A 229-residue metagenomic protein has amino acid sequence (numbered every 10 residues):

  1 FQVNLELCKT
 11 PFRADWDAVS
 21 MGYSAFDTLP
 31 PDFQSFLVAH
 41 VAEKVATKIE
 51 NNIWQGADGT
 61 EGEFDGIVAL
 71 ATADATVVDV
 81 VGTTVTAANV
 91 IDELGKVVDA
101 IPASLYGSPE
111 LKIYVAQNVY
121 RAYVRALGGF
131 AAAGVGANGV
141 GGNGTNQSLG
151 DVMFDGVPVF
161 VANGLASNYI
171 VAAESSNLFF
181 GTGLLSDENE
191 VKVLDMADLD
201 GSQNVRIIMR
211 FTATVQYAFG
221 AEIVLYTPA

Functional and structural regions predicted by a protein language model:
F1-V19, E61: Assembly/oligomerization interface modules of large self-assembling protein complexes
Q2, S108-E110, N204: Extracellular structured ligand-interaction cores
D15-W16, E50, A122-V124: Short helix/loop capping segments that flank catalytic or ligand/cofactor-binding pockets
A18-A100, L225-A229: Alpha-helical scaffold segments that mediate packing/assembly in large oligomeric complexes
I53-D58, G107-A116, G136-N138, G144: Short coil/turn segments at secondary-structure boundaries
D65, A69-A88, V124-A229: Sequence/fold signature of self-assembling virion shell proteins
G95-F130: Ordered core of a single globular domain
